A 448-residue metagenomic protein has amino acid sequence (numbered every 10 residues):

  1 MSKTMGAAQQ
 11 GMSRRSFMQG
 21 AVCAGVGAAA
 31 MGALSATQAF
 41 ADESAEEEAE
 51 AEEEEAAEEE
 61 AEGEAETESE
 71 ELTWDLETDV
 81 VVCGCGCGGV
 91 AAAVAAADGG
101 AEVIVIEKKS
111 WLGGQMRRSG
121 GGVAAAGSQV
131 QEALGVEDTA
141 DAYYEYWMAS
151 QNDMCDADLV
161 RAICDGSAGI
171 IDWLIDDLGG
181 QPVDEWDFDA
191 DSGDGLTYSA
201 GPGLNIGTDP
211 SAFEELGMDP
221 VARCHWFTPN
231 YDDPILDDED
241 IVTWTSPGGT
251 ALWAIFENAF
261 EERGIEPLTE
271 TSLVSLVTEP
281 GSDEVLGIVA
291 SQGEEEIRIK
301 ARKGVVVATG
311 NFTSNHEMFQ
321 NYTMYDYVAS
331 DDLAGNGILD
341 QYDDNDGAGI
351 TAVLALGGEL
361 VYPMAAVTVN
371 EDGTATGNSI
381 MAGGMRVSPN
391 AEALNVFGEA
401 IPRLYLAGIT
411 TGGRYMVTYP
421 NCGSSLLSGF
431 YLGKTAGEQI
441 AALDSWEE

Functional and structural regions predicted by a protein language model:
M1-S16, C23, Q38-F40: N-terminal secretory signal peptides
A33-E46: Sec-dependent signal peptide cleavage junction
W74-G86: Beta1/beta-strand and adjacent pyrophosphate-binding region of the FAD-binding site in flavoprotein oxidoreductases
G99-R117: Glycine-rich FAD pyrophosphate-binding loop
A125-A162: Glycine-rich active-site loop/strand segments that organize a redox cofactor
D165-G293: Conserved redox-cofactor binding core of oxidoreductases
P247, Q292-E295, K300-E371, C422 (+2 more regions): Glycine-rich loop(s) and the adjacent beta-strand/alpha-helix scaffold that form part
S275, T374-R414, T418: A glycine-rich dinucleotide-binding beta-alpha-beta segment and adjacent secondary-structure elements that constitute
